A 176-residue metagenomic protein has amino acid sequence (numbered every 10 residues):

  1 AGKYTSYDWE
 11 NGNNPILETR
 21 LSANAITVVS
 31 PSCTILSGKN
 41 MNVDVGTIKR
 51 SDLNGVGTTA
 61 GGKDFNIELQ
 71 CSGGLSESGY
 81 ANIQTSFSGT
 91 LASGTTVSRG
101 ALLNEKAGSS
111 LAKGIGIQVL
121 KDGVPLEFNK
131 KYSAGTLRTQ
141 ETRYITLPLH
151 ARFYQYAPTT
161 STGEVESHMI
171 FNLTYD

Functional and structural regions predicted by a protein language model:
A1-D176: Mature extracellular/passenger domains of Gram-negative fimbrial/pilin and adhesin proteins
